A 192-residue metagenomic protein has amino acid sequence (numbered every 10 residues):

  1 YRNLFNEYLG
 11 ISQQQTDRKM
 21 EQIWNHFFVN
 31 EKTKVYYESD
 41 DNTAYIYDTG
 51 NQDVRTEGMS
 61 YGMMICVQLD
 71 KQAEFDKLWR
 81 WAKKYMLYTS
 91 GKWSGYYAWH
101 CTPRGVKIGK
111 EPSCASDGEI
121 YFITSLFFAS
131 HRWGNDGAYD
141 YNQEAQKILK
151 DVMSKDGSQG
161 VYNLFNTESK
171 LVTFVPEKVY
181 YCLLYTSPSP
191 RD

Functional and structural regions predicted by a protein language model:
Y1-E57, Q68-G109, Q159-L164: Low-complexity, Ser/Thr/Pro/Gly-enriched N-terminal "stalk/linker" regions
E57-D70, E119-A129: Extended, hydrophobic/aromatic-rich amphipathic alpha-helical segments that build helical scaffolds
K84-L184: Extended ligand-binding groove/face enriched in aromatic
Y185-P190: Conserved small/polar residues in nucleotide/adenosyl-binding loops
